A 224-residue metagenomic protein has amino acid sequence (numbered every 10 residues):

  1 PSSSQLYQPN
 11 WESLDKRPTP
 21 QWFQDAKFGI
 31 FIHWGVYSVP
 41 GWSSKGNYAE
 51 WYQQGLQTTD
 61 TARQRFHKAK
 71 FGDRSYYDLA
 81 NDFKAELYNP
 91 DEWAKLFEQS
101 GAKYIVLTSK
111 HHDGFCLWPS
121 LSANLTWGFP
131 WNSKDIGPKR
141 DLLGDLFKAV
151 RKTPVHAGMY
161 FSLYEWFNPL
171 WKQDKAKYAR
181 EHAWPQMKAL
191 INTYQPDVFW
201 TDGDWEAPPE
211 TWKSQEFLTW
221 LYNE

Functional and structural regions predicted by a protein language model:
P1-E224: Mature catalytic domains of secreted/periplasmic carbohydrate-active enzymes
